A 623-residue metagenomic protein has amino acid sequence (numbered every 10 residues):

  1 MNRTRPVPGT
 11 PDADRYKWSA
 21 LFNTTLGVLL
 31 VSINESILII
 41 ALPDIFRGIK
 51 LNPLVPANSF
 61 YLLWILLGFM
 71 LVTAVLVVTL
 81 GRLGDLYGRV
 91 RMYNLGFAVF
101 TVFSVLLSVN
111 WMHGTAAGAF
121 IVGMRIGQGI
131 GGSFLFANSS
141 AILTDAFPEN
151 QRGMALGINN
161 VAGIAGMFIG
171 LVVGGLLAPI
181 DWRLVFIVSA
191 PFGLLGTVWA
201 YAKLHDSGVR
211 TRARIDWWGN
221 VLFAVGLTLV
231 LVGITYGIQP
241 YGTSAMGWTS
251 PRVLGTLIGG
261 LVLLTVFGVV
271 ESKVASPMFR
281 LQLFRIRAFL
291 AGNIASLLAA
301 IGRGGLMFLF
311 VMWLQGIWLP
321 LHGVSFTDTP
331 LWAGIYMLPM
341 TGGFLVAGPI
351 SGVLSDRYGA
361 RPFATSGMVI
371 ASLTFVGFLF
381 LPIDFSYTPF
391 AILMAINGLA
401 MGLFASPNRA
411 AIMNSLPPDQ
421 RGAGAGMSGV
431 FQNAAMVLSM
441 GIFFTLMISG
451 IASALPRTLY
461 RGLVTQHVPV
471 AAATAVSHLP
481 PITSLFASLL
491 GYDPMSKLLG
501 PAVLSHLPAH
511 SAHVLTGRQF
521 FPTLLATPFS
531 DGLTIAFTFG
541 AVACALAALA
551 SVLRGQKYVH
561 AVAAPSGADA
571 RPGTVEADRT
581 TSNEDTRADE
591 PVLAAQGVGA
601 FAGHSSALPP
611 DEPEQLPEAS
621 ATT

Functional and structural regions predicted by a protein language model:
M1-S32, A288, D356-G359, M368 (+1 more regions): Transmembrane-helix exit segments and adjacent C-terminal regions of multi-pass membrane proteins
N2-Y201, S351, F378-L379, F390: Transmembrane-helix bundle of Major Facilitator Superfamily
L21-I33, I37-M70, P251-G255, L263 (+4 more regions): Transmembrane core module of solute transporters
V28, L66, M70, L156-I164 (+6 more regions): Small-residue-rich transmembrane alpha-helices and their cytosolic helix-loop interfaces in multi-pass secondary
I45-F46, L83-G84, V173-P179, I234 (+4 more regions): Interfacial helix-cap and linker-helix signal at transmembrane-aqueous boundaries of multi-pass secondary transporters
L76, G88-V99, S104-L107, W111-F120 (+6 more regions): C-terminal module of multi-pass small-molecule transporters
P179-I294, G302, Q615-T623: Hydrophobic transmembrane-helix bundles of small-molecule transporters
